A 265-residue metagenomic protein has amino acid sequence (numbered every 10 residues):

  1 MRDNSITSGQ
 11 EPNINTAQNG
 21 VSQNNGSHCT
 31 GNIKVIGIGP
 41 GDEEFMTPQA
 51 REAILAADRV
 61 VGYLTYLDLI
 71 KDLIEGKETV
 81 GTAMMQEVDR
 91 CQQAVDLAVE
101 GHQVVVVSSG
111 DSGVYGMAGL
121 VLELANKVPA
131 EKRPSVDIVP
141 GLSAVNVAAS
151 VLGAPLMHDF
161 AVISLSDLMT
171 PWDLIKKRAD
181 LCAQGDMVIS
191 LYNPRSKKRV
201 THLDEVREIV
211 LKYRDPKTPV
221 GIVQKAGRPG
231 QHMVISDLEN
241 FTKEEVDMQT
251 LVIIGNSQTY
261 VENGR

Functional and structural regions predicted by a protein language model:
M1-V136, T242: Class I S-adenosyl-L-methionine
R2-G9, I14-N15, I33, Q184-R265: A contiguous loop/helix-start segment that scaffolds small-molecule binding in enzyme catalytic cores
I36-G37, V106-S109, V139, I163-S166 (+3 more regions): Short beta-strand segments
I38-F45, M169-W172, V234-S236: Short gly/ser/thr-rich secondary-structure transition/capping motifs
D42, G116-G185: Class I SAM-dependent methyltransferase SAM-binding "motif I" and its flanking Rossmann-like core
A57-V60, L73, L97-G101, L124-V128 (+5 more regions): Change "in soluble alpha/beta enzymes" to "in soluble alpha/beta proteins
H102-S108, A154-L165, A183-G185, E239-M248: A polyampholytic, Gly/Pro-enriched intrinsically disordered region
Q103, S109, G119-L120, P140-N146 (+1 more regions): Short alpha-helices
